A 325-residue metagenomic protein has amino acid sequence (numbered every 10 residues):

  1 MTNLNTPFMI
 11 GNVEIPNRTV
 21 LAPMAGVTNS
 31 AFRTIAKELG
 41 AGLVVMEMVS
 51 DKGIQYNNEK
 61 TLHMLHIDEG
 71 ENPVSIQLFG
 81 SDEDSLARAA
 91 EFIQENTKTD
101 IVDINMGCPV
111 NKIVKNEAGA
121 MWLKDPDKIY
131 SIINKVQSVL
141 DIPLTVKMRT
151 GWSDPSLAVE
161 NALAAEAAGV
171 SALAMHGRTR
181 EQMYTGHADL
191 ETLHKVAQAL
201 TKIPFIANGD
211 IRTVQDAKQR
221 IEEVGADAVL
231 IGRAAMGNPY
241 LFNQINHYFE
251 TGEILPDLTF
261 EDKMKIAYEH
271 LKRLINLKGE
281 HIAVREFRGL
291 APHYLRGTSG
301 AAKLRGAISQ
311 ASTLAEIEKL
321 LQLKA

Functional and structural regions predicted by a protein language model:
M1-A325: Flavin-dependent oxidoreductase catalytic cores
